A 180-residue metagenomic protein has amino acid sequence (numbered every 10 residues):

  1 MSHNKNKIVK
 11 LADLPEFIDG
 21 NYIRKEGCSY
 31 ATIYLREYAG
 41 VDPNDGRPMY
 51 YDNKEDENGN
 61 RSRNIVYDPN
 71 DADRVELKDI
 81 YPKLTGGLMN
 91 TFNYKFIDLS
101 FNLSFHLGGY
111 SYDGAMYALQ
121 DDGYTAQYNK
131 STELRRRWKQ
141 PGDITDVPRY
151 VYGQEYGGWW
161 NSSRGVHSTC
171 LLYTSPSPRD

Functional and structural regions predicted by a protein language model:
K5-Y81, M89, D98-L172: Surface-exposed, extracytoplasmic segments of Gram-negative outer-membrane nutrient-acquisition systems
F92: Short, structured surface segments that line ligand/substrate-binding pockets
Y173-D180: Conserved small/polar residues in nucleotide/adenosyl-binding loops
